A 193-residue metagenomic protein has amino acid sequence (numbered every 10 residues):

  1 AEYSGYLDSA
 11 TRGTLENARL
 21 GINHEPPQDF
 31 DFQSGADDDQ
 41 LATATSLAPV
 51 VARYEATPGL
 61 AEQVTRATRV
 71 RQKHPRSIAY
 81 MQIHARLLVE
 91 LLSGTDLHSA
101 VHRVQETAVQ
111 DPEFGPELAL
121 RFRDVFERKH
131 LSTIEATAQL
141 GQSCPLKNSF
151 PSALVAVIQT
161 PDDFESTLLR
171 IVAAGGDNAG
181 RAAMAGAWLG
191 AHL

Functional and structural regions predicted by a protein language model:
A1-L193: Structured, active/binding-site neighborhoods that engage oxygen-rich ligands
